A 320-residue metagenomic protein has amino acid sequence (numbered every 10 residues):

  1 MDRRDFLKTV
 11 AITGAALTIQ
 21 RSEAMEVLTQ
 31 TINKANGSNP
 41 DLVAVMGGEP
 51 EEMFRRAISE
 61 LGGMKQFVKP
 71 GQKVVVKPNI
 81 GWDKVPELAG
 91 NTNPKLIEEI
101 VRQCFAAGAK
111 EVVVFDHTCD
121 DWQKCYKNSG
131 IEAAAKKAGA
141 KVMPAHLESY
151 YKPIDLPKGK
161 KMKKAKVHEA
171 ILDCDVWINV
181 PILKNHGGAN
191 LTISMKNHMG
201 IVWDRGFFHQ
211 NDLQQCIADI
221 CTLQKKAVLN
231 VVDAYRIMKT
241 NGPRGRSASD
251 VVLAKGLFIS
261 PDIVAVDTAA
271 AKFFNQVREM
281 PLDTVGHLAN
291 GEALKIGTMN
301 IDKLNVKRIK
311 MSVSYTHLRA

Functional and structural regions predicted by a protein language model:
M1-L318: N-terminal and secondary-structure boundary signal
